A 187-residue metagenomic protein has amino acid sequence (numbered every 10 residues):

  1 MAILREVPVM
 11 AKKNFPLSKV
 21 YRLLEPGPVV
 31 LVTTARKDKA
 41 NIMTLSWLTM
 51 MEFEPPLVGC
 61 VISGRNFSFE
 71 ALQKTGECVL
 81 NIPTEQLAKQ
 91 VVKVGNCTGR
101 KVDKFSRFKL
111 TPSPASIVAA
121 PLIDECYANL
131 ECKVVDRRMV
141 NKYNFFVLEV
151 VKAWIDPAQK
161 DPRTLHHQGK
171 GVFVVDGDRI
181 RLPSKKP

Functional and structural regions predicted by a protein language model:
A2-P187: Basic, polyanion-binding surface patches
